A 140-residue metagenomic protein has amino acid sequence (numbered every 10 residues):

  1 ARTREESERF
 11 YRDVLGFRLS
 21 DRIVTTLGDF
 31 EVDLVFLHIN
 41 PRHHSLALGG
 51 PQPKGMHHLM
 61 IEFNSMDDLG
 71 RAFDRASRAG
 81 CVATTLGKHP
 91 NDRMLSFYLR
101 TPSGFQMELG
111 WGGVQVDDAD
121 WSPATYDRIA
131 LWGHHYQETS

Functional and structural regions predicted by a protein language model:
A1-E6, I61-M107, W111-A119, T125-S140: Vicinal oxygen chelate
A1-H43, D74: Core segments of cupin and vicinal oxygen chelate
T26-D29, P51, K88-D92: A short beta-turn/loop motif at secondary-structure boundaries
F30, M56, L69-G70: Short acidic/glycine-rich loop or secondary-structure boundary segments that cap or lie
D33-V35, H57, R93-F97: Short beta-strand micro-motifs in enzyme catalytic cores
L37-P41, P51, R100-P102: Active-site beta-strand termini and strand-to-loop segments that position acidic
H44-L48: Intrinsic, low-complexity N-terminal interaction/targeting segments
Q52-M60: Short, flexible active-site loops
